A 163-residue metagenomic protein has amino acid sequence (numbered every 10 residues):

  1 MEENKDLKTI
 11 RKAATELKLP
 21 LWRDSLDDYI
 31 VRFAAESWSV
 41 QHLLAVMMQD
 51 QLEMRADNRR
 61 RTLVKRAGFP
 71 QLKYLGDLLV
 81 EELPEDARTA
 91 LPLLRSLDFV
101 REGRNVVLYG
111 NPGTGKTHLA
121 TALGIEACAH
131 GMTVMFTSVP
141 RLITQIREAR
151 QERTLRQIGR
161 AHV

Functional and structural regions predicted by a protein language model:
R11, T15-Q71: Interdomain "pre-motor" coupling segment immediately N-terminal to P-loop NTPase/helicase cores
K73-L97: N-terminal pre-Walker A segment at the start of P-loop NTPase domains
L94-G103, P112: Phosphate-binding P-loop
V107-M132: Walker A/P-loop
G131-T144, G159: Short beta-strand-centered segment that lines the nucleotide-binding/catalytic pocket of NTP-utilizing
I143-T154: Flexible beta-alpha connector loops of hexameric P-loop NTPases
A161-V163: Conserved small/polar residues in nucleotide/adenosyl-binding loops
